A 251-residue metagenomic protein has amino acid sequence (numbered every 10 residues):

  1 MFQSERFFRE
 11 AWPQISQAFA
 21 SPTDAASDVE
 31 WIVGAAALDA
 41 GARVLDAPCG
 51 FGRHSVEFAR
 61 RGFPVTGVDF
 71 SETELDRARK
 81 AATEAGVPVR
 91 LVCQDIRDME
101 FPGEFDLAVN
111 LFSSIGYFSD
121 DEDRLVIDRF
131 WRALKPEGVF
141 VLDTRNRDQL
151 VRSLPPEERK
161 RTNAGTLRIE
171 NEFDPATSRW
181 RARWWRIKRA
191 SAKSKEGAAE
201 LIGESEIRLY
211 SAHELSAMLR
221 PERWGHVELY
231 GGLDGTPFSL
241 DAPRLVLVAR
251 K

Functional and structural regions predicted by a protein language model:
M1-A42: Conserved class I S-adenosyl-L-methionine
G41-G50: Conserved class I S-adenosyl-L-methionine
R53-D98: Class I SAM-dependent methyltransferase SAM/SAH-binding core
E100-L107: A short acidic, Gly/Pro-enriched loop at the edge of an enzyme's catalytic core that lines a small-molecule cofactor
L111-F112: Residues lining the SAM
D121, E137, V141-M218: SAM-dependent methyltransferase
R124-P136: A short glycine-rich, Lys/Arg-flanked "PGG" loop and its adjoining helix->strand segment in the class I
Y210-K251: C-terminal lobe and adjacent flexible extensions of AdoMet/dcAdoMet transferase-like proteins
